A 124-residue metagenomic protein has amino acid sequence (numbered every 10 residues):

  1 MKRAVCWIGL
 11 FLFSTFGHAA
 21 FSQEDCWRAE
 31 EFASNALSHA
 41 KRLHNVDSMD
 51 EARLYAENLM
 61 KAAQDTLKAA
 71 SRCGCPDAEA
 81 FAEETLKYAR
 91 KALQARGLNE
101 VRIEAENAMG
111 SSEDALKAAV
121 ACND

Functional and structural regions predicted by a protein language model:
M1-A4: Positively charged n-region of N-terminal signal peptides that target proteins for export
C6-T15: Bacterial N-terminal signal peptides
H18: Phosphate-rich cofactor/ligand-interacting catalytic cores and adjacent structured alpha/beta frameworks
F21-D124: Mature extracytoplasmic or organellar-lumen-exposed domains after removal of signal/transit peptides
